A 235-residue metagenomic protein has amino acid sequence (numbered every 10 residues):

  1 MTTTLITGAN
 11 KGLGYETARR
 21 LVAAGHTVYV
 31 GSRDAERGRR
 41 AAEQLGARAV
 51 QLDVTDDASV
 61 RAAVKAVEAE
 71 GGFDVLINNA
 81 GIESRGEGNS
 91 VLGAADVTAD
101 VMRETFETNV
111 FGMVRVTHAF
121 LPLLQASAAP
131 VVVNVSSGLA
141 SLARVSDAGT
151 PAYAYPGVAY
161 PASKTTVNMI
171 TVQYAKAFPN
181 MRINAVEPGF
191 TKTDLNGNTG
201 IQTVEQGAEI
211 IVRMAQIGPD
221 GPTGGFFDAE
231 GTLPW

Functional and structural regions predicted by a protein language model:
M1-Y29: Canonical Rossmann dinucleotide-binding motif of NAD(H)/NADP(H)-dependent dehydrogenases/reductases, specifically
A24-R40: Conserved glycine-rich Rossmann-like NAD(P)H-binding loop of the short-chain dehydrogenase/reductase
A35, Q51-K65: The beta1-alpha1 cofactor-binding region of Rossmann-like NAD(H)/NADP(H)-dependent oxidoreductases
A66-N78, S84, T98: A glycine-rich helix->loop->beta "capping" turn within Rossmann-like NAD(P)(H)-dependent oxidoreductase domains
I77, V116-F120, L124, I170-T171: Hydrophobic positions on the long internal alpha-helix of Rossmann-like NAD(P)-dependent oxidoreductase domains
I82, G86, S90-F106, Q125-K176: Catalytic loop of short-chain dehydrogenase/reductase
T165-N168, V172, K176, M181 (+2 more regions): C-terminal helical subdomain
